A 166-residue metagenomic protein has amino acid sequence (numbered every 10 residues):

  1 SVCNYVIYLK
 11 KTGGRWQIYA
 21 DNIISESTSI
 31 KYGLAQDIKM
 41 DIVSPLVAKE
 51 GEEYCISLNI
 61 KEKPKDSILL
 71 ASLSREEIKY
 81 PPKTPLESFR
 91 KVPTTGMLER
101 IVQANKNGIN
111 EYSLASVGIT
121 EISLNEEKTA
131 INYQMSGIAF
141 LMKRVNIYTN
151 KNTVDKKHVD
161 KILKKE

Functional and structural regions predicted by a protein language model:
V2-D37: Short beta-strand edge/turn micro-motifs at domain boundaries
C3-Y5, Y54, E111: Hydrophobic core residues within well-ordered beta-strands of beta-rich domains
I42-K49: Short beta-strand segments of immunoglobulin-like
E53-K63: Short edge beta-strand/loop segments characteristic of extracellular beta-sandwich folds
D66-I68, R75-P85: Short aromatic-acidic-glycine turn motif
K91-R100: Aromatic sugar-binding surface patches on proteins that engage polysaccharides or sugar-phosphate polymers
I101-N132: Short, aromatic- and glycine-rich surface loops/edge beta-strands on solvent-exposed regions
E121-E166: Short beta-strand elements
